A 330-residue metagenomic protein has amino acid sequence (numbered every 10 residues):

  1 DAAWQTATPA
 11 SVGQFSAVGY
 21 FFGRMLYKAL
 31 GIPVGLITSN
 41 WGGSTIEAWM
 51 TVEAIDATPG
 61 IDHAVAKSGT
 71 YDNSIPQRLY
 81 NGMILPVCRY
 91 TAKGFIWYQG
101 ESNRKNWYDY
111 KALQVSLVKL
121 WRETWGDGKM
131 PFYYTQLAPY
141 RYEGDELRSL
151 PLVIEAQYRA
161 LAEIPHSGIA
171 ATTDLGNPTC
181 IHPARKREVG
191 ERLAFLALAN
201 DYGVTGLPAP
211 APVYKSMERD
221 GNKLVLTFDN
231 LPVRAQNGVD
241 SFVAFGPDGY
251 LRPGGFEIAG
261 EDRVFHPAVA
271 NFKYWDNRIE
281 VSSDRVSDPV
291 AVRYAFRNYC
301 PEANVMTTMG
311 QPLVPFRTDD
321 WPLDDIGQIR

Functional and structural regions predicted by a protein language model:
D1-R330: Cell-envelope and extracellular/periplasmic
